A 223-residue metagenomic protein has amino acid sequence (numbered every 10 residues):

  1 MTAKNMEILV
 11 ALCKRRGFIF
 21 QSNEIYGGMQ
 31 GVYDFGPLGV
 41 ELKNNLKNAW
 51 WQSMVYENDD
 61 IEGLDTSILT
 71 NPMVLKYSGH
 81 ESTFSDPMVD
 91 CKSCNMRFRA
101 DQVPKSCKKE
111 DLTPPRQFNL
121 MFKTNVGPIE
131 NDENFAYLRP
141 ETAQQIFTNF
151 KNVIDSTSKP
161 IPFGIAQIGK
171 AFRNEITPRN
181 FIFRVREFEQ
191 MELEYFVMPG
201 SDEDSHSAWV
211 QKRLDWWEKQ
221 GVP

Functional and structural regions predicted by a protein language model:
M1-P223: TRNA-recognition modules of translation machinery and tRNA-sensing kinases, especially anticodon-binding
